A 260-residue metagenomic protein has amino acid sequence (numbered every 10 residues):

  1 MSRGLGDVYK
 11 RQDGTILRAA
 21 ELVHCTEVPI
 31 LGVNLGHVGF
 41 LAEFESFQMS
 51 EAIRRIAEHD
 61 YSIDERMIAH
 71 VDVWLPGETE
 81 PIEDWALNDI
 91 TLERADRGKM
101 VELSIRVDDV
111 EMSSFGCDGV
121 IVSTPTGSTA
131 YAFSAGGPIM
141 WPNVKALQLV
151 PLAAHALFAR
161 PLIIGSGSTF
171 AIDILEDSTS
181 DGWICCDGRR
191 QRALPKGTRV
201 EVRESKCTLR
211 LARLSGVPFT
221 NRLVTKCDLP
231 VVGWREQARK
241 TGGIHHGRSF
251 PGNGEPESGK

Functional and structural regions predicted by a protein language model:
M1-L5, Y9: Single conserved hydrophobic/aromatic residue that forms the stacking wall/gate of nucleotide- or nucleobase-binding
K10-D13, E21-L22: N-terminal glycine-rich "phosphate-gripper" loop used for MgATP/nucleotide binding and carboxylate activation
D13-T15, V38, T126-S128: Short glycine-rich anion-binding loops that position phosphate/pyrophosphate groups of nucleotides and phosphorylated
R18-C25, A132-G136: Short Gly/Thr/Asp-enriched flexible loops that form oxyanion-binding sites at enzyme active sites
L22-G36: Gly/Ser-rich helix-loop-strand patches that form or flank binding pockets for ribonucleotide-derived cofactors
V38-D118: Catalytic core of DAGKc-family lipid kinases
L92, D108-E111, A159-K260: ATP/nucleoside-binding phosphotransfer catalytic cores, i.e., glycine-rich phosphate-binding loops
S113-F158: Gly/Ser/Thr-rich active-site loops/lids in small-molecule metabolic enzymes that frequently grip phosphoryl groups
